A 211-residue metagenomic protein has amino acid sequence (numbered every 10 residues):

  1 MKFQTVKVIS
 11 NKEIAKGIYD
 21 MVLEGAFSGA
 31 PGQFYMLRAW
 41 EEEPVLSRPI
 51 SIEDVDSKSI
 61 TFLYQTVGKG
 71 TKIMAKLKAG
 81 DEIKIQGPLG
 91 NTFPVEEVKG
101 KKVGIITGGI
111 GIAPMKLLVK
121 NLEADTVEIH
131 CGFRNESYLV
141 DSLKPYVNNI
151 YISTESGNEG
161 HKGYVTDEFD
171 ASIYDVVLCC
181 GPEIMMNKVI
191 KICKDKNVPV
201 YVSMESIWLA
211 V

Functional and structural regions predicted by a protein language model:
K2-A79: Ferredoxin-reductase
K69-A210: FNR/FR-type flavoprotein reductase catalytic core
